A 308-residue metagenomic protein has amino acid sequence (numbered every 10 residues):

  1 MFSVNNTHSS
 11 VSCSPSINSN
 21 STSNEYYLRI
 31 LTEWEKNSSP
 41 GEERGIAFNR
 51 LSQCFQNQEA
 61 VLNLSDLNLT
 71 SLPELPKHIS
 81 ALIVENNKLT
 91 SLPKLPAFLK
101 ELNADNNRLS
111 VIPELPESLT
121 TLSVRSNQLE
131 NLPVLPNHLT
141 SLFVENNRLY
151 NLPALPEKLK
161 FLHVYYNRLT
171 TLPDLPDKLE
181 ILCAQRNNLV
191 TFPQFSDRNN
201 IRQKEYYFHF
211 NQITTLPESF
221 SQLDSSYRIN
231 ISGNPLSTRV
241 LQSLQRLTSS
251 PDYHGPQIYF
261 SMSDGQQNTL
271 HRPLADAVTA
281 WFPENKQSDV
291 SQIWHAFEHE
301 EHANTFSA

Functional and structural regions predicted by a protein language model:
F2-E74, S80-N86, K100-N106, T120-S126 (+7 more regions): The feature captures the LRR N-terminal capping module
S52, L69-E74, L89-P96, L109-P116 (+6 more regions): The feature encodes a structural signal of leucine-rich repeats
Y206-Q212, P217-D224: Internal alpha-helical scaffold/solenoid segments in large eukaryotic proteins
